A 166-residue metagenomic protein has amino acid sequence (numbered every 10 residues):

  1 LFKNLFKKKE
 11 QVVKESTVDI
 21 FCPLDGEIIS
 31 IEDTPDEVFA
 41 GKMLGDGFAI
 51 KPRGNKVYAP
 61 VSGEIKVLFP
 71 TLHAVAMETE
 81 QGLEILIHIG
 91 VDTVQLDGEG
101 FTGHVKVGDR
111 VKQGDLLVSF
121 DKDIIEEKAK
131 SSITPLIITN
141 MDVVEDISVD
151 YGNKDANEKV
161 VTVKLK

Functional and structural regions predicted by a protein language model:
L1-K166: Contiguous, well-folded functional domains in the mature portion of proteins
